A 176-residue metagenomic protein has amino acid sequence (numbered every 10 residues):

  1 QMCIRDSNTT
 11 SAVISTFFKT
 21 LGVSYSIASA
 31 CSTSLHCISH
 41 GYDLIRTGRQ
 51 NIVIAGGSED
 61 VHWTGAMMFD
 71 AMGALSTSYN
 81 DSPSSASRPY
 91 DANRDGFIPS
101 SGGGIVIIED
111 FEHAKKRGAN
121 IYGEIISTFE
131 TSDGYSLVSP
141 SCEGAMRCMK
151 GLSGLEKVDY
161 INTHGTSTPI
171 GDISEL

Functional and structural regions predicted by a protein language model:
M2-I4: Short, small-residue-biased leader/transition segments that mark boundaries at the very start of proteins
S7-S15, M67-D70, A92-G102, I161-S167: Noncatalytic linker/hinge segments flanking ATPase motor cores
S7-T10, S15-E59, I98-A119: Active-site-proximal alpha-helical scaffold in enzymes
N8-A12, M146, I173-L176: Short, surface-exposed alpha-helical segments at coil->helix boundaries
I14, S34, G41, F69 (+4 more regions): Conserved small-residue
T16, A71, R147, G151: Charged/polar, solvent-exposed surface patches and flexible loops
N51-D95, T128-C142, G165-I173: Acyl-CoA/ACP chain-elongation machinery
S82-Y160: Condensing-enzyme catalytic core mediating Claisen C-C bond formation in acyl metabolism
